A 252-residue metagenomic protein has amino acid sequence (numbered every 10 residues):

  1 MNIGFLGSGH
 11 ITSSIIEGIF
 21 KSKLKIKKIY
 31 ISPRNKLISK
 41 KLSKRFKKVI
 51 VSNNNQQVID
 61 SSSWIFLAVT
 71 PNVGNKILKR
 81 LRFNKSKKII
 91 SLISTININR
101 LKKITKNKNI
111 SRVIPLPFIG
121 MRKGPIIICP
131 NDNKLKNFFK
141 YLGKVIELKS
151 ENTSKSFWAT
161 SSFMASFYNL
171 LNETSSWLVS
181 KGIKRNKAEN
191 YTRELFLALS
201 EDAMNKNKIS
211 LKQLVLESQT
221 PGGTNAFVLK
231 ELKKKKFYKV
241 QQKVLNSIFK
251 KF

Functional and structural regions predicted by a protein language model:
M1-Q57, S176-S180: NAD(P)+-binding Rossmann beta1-loop-alpha1 motif at the extreme N-terminus of oxidoreductases
G4, S14, L24, V58-D60 (+3 more regions): Non-catalytic terminal and connector segments of soluble metabolic enzymes
S13, E17-K21, K44, K79 (+4 more regions): Short, well-ordered alpha-helices that flank and scaffold nucleotide-derived cofactor binding pockets
I15, I38, R45-I128, D132: Rossmann-like NAD(P)(H) cofactor-binding subdomain of soluble oxidoreductases
I29, S39, V58, G74 (+2 more regions): Small-residue helix-packing motif on alpha-helices
K40, I119-K123, K155-F157, F227: A short acidic, helix-capping loop that chelates divalent metal ions and anchors anionic groups
R100-N109, G124-W158, S162-K206, S247-K251: Internal alpha-helical scaffold of NAD(P)-dependent oxidoreductase catalytic cores
R193, L197-F252: NAD(P)-dependent Rossmann-like dehydrogenase/reductase catalytic/cofactor-binding core
